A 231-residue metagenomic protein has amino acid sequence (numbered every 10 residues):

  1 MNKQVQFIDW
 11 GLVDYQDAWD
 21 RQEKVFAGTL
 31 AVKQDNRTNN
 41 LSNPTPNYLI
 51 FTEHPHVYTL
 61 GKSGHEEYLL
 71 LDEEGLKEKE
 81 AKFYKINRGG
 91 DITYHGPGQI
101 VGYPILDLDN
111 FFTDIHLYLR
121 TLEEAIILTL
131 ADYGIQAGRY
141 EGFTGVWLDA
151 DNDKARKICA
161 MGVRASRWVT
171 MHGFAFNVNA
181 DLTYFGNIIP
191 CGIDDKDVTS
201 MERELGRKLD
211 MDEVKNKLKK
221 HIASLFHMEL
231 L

Functional and structural regions predicted by a protein language model:
M1-I158, T183, L209: N-terminal lobe of the biotin/lipoate ligase/transferase fold
T93, V169-V178: Conserved phosphate/anionic-ligand binding catalytic regions in large, soluble enzymes, centered on
G102-P104, T144, M161-V163, F174-V178 (+1 more regions): A structural signal for short, well-ordered beta-strand segments
I135-Y140, M171-H172, Y184-N187, L230-L231: Short conserved catalytic/interaction loops centered on acidic-Pro-aromatic/His motifs
W147, R164, T183-L231: C-terminal accessory segment of soluble enzyme catalytic cores
R156, S166-T170, A180-T183: Coil-to-beta-strand transition motifs
